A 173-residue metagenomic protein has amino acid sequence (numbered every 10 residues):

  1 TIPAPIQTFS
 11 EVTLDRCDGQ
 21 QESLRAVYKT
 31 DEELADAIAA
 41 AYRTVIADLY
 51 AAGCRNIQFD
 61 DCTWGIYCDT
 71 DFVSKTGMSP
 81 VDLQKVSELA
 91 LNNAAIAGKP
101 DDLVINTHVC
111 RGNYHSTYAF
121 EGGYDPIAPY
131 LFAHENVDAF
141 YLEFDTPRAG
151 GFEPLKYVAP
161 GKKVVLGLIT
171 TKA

Functional and structural regions predicted by a protein language model:
T1-A173: Domain-level signal for soluble alpha/beta catalytic cores
